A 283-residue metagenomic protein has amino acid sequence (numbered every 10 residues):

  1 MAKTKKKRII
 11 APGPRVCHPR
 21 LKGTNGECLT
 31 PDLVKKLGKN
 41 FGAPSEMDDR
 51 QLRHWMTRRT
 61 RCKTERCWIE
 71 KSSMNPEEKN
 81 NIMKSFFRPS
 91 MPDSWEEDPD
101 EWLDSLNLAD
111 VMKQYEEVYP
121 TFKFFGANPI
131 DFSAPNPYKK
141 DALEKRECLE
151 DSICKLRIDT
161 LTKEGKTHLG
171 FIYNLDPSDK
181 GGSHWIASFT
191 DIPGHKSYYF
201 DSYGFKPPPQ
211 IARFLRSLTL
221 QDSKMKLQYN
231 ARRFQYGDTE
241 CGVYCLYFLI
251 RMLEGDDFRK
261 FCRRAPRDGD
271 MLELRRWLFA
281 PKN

Functional and structural regions predicted by a protein language model:
M1-A2, C241, N283: Terminal export signals
A2-I186, I192-S197: Cysteine protease catalytic domains with a Cys-His-Asp triad
L106-A109, P209-R213, D256, G269-L272: Generic alpha-helical secondary structure signal
V111-Y115, F214-L218, W277: Residues that form generic nucleotide/phosphate-binding pockets
P137-Y138, Q210, R263-R267: Charge-rich, low-complexity amphipathic helices in intrinsically disordered tails/linkers adjacent to domains
D159-K260: Cysteine protease-like catalytic core of ubiquitin/ubiquitin-like
I250-N283: Contiguous terminal or domain-adjacent regions that often encompass a lipid-handling module or interaction segment
